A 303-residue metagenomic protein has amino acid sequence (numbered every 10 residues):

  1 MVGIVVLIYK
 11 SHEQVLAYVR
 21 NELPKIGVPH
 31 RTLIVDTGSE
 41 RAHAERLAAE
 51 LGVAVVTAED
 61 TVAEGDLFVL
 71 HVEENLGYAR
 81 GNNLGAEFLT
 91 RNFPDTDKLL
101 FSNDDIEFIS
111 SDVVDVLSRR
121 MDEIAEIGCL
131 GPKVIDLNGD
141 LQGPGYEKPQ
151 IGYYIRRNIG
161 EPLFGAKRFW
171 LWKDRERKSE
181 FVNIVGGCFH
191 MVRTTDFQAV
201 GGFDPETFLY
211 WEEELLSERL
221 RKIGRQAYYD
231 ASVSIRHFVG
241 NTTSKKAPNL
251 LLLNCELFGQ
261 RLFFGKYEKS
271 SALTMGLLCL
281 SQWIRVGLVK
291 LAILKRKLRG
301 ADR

Functional and structural regions predicted by a protein language model:
S11-K25: Short, well-formed alpha-helical segments that are part of the catalytic scaffolds of diverse glycosyltransferases
I34-A48, G52, E74: A conserved acidic beta->alpha catalytic loop
H71-N92: Glycine-rich, basic loop-to-helix element that forms the pyrophosphate-binding segment of sugar-nucleotide handling
D95-E107: Short beta-strand-to-loop acidic/aromatic patch adjacent to the donor-nucleotide binding site
E107-G145: Conserved donor NDP-sugar-binding/catalytic core segment of glycosyltransferases
P149-V182: Short, flexible, basic/aromatic active-site loop/helix in glycosyltransferases
R177, N183-S234: A short, conserved alpha-helix in the catalytic core of glycosyltransferases
P248-R303: Non-catalytic, C-terminal membrane-associated alpha-helical segments of glycosyltransferases
